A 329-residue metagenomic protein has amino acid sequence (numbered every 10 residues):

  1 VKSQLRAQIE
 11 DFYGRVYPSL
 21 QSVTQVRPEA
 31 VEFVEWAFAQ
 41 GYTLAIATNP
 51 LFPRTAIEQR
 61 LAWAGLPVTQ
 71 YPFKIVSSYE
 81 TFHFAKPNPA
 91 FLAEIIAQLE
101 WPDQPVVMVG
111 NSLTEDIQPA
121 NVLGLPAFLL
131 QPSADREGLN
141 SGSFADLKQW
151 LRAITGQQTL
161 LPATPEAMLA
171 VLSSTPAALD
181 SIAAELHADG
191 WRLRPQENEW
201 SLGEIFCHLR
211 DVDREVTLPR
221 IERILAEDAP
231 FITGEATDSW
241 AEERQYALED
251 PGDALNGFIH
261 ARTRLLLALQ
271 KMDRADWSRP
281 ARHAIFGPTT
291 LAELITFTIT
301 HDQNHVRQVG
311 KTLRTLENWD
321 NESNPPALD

Functional and structural regions predicted by a protein language model:
S3-A7, D11-I46: Short, acidic loop-to-helix structural element flanking the phosphoryl-transfer center in phosphate-processing enzymes
Q4-Y13, T233-W240, M272-A281: Acidic catalytic patch
I9-Y17, R54-I57, L172, P176-L179 (+3 more regions): Hydrophobic alpha-helical core bundles mediating ligand binding, dimerization, or RNAP-core interactions
A30-F33, M168-V171, T175, L179 (+4 more regions): Alpha-helical packing segments of well-folded alpha/beta enzyme cores
V31, E35, P50-F52, I57-A170: Asp-based, Mg2+/Mn2+-dependent phosphohydrolase catalytic module
E35, Y42, L123, L129 (+3 more regions): Conserved small-residue-rich
D180, D238-S278, T298: Acidic/histidine-rich alpha-helical segments that form the ligand environment of transition-metal centers
R192-T237, L266, S278-D329: Short, contiguous alpha-helical
